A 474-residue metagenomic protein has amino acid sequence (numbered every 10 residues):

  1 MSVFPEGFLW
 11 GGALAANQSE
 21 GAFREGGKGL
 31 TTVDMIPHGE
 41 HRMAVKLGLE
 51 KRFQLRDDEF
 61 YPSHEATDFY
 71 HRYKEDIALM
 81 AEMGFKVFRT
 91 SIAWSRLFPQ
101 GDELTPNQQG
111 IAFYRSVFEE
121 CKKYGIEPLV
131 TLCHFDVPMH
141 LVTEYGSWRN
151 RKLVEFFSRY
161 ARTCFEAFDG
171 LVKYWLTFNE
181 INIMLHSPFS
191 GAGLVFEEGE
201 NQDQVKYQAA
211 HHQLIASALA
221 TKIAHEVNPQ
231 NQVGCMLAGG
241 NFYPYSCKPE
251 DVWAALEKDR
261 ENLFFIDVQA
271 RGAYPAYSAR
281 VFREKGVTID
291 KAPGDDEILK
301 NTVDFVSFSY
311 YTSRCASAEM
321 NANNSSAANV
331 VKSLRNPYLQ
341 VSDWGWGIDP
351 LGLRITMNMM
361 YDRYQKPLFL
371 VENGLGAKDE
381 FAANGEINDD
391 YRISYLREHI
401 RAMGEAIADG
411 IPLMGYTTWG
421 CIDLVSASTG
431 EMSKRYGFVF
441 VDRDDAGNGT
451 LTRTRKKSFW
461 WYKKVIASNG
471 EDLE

Functional and structural regions predicted by a protein language model:
M1-D57, A81, Q100-D102, I111-E474: Active-site region of glycoside hydrolase catalytic domains
D58-R72, R149-R151: Active-site mouth loops of central-metabolism enzymes
E65-A78, P99, G110: Internal amphipathic alpha-helical repeat/solenoid segments
R72-A93, N301-V306: Catalytic domains of carbohydrate-active enzymes, especially glycoside hydrolases
K86, S95-L97, F135-V137: A short acidic, glycine/proline-enriched capping/turn motif at secondary-structure boundaries, especially helix N-cap
I92-P106: Glycine-rich, proline-tolerant flexible connector loops at the mouths of alpha/beta enzymes
